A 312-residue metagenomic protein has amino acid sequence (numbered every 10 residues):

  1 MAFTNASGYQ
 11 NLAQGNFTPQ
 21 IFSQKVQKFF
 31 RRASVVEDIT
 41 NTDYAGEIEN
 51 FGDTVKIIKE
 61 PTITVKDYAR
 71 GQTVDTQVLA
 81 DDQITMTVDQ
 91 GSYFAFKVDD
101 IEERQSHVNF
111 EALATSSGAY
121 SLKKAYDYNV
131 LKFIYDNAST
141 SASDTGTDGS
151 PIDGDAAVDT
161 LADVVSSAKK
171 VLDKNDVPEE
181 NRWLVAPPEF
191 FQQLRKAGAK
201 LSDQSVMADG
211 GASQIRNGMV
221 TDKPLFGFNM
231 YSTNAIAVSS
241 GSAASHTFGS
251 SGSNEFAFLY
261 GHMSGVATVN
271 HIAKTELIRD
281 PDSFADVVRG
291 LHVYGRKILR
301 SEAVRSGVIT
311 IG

Functional and structural regions predicted by a protein language model:
A2-N41, G46-T64, D82-T87, Q105 (+2 more regions): Sequence/fold signature of self-assembling virion shell proteins
I57, D81-A142, D173-P188, M230 (+1 more regions): Long, contiguous amphipathic alpha-helices that act as assembly "spine/axial" helices in icosahedral shell and virion
R70-Q77, K200: Short Gly/aromatic-enriched secondary-structure transition segments
D75, K132, D136-N137, E302 (+1 more regions): Residue-level signal for alpha-helical context at structural boundaries
T140-I215: Extended, solvent-exposed, turn-rich assembly/linker loops in the middle of proteins
